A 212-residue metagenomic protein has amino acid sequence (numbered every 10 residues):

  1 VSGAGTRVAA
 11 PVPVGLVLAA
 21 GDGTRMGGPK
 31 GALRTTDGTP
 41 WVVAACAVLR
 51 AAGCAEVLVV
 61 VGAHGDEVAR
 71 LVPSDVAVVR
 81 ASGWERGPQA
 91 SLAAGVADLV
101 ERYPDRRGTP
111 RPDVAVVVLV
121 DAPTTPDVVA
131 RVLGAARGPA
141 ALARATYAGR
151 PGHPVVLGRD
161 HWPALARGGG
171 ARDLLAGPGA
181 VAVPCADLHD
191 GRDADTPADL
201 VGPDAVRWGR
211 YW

Functional and structural regions predicted by a protein language model:
S2-P11, P163, R167-W212: Conserved alpha/beta core of the MobA/IspD/sugar-nucleotide pyrophosphorylase nucleotidyltransferase superfamily
G3, V8-D66, A130: N-terminal glycine-rich phosphate-binding loop and ensuing alpha1 helix
A32, V78, L142, A180-A182 (+1 more regions): Conserved beta-strand scaffold positions in the cores of enzyme catalytic domains, especially in NTP/NDP-utilizing
G62-H64, G83, G87, A186: Short beta->alpha linker loops
D66-V72: Acidic helix N-cap motif at the loop->helix transition within catalytic regions of sugar-transfer enzymes
S74-R80: Active-site regions of enzymes building and remodeling cell-envelope glycoconjugates
A81-L165: Conserved beta-loop-beta/alpha segment of the NTase-like Rossmann-fold superfamily that binds/positions NTPs
